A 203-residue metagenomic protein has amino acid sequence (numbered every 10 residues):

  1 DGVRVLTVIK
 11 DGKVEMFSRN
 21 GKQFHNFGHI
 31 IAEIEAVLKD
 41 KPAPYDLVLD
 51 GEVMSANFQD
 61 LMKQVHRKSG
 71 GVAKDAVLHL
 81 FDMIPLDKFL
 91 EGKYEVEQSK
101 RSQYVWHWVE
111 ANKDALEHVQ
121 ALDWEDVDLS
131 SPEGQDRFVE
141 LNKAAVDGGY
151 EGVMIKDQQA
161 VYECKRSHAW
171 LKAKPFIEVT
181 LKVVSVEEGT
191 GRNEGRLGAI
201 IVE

Functional and structural regions predicted by a protein language model:
D1-L116: Covalent nucleotidyltransferase
G51-V53, L80-D87, D123-D126, D157-Q159 (+1 more regions): Short, structured patches in soluble enzyme cores that scaffold and shape functional sites
L90-K93, C164-A169, G195-R196: A short secondary-structure junction signal
A121-I177: Amphipathic alpha-helical
Y150, E178-T180, L197-A199: Active-site lining segments that contact anionic ligands and/or coordinate catalytic metals
I177-T190: Structural detector for short beta-strands of small beta-barrel domains
G191-I201: Short aromatic-glycine-enriched beta-strand elements
